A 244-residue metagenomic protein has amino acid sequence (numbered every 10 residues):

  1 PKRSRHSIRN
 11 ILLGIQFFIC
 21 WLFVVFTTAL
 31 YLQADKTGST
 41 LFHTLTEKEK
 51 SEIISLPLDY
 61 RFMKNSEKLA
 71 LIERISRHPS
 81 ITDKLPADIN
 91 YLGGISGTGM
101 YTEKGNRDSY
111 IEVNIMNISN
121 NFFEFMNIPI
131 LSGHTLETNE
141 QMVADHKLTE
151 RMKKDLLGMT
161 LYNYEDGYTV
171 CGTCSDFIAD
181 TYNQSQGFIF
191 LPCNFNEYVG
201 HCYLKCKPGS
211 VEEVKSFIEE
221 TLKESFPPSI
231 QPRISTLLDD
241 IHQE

Functional and structural regions predicted by a protein language model:
P1-D59: Alpha-helical transmembrane segments of integral membrane proteins
S4-S7, I111, S132, K207 (+1 more regions): Residue-level signature of the cytosolic catalytic core of signaling kinases
D35-Y110, I115-N117: Membrane-proximal extracellular/periplasmic loop immediately following the first transmembrane helix
E49, I118-N121, F125, E213 (+2 more regions): Generic alpha-helical secondary structure signal
N65-S66, A70-D83, H146-K153, Y164-E244: "Rare, low-scoring activations can occur in soluble or secreted enzymes where short amphipathic helices or signal
G93-G99, K153-M159, E197-Y198: A short, compositionally biased
G93-G99, Q141-M142, V170, D240-E244: Short, solvent-exposed polar/charged micro-motifs at secondary-structure junctions
Y110-F188: Hydrophobic secondary-structure segments that place a key small or acidic residue at a functional site
